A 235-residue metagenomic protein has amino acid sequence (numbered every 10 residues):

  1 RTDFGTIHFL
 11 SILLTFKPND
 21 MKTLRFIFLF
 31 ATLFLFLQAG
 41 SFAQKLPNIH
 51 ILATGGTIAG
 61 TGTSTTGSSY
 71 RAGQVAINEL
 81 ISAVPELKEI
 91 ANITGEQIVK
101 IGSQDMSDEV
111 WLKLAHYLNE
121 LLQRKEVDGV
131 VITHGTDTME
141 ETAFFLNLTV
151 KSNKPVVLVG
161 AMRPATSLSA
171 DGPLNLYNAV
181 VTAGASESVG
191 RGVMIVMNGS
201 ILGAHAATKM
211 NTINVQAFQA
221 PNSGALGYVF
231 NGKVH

Functional and structural regions predicted by a protein language model:
R1-D3, Q38, T65, R71: Intrinsically disordered, low-complexity segments enriched in small/polar residues
R1-G5, L35, G232: Short intrinsically disordered, low-complexity coil segments enriched in acidic
F4, F9-L13: Short hydrophobic targeting helices and cationic amphipathic motifs that mediate membrane/organellar targeting
L14, N19-F28: Bacterial N-terminal signal peptides that target proteins for export
F28-Q38: Bacterial N-terminal signal peptides
A39-A43: Boundary at the C-terminal end of the N-terminal hydrophobic targeting segment
Q44-H235: Active-site histidine-anchored catalytic micro-motif
